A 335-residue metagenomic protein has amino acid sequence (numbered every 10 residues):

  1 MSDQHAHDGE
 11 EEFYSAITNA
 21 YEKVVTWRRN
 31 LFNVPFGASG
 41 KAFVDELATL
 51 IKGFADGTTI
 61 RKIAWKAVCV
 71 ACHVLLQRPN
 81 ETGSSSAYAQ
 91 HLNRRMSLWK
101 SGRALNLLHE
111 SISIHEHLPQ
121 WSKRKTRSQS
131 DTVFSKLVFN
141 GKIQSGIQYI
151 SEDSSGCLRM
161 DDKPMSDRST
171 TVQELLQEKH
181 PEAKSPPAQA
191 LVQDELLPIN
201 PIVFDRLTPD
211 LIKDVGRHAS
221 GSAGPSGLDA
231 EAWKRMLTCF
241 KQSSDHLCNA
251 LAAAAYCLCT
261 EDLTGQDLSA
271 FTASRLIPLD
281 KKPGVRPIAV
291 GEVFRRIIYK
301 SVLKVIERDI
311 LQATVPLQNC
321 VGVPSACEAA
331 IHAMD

Functional and structural regions predicted by a protein language model:
M1-D205, P209-G216: Non-catalytic, polymerase-adjacent accessory regions of viral genome-replication enzymes
D194, P198-D335: Conserved pre-catalytic core of RNA-dependent polymerases
